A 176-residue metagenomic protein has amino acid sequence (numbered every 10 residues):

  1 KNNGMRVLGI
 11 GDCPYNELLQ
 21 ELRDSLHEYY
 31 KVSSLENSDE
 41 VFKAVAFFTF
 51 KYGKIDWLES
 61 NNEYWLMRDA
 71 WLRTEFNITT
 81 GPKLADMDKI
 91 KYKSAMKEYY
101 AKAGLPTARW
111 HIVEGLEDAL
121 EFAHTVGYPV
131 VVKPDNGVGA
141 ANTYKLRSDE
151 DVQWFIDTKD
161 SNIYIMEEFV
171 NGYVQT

Functional and structural regions predicted by a protein language model:
K1-A85, E117, E121: ATP-binding N-terminal substructure of ATP-dependent carboxylate-amine bond-forming enzymes
D24-E28, E75-N77, Y99, V126-G127 (+1 more regions): Short, hinge-like loop/turn segments at secondary-structure boundaries
E28-Y30, D88, A108-I112, N142-Y144: Structural signal for short hydrophobic segments within the conserved structured cores of catalytic domains across
E36, Y64, K91, H111-E117 (+2 more regions): Short beta->alpha linker loops
T74, D88-A108, G115-F122: Glycine-/Pro-rich loop/turn segments that contact NAD(P) or position catalytic residues in Rossmann-like domains
T79, A103, N136-G139: A short, flexible beta-alpha/helix-coil linker loop
K93-S94, G137-A140, Y173: Conserved A3 ("GATE") glycine/threonine-rich loop of ANL adenylate-forming enzymes
P106-R109, T125, P129-V132, A141-Y173: Conserved ATP-binding module of the ATP-grasp superfamily
